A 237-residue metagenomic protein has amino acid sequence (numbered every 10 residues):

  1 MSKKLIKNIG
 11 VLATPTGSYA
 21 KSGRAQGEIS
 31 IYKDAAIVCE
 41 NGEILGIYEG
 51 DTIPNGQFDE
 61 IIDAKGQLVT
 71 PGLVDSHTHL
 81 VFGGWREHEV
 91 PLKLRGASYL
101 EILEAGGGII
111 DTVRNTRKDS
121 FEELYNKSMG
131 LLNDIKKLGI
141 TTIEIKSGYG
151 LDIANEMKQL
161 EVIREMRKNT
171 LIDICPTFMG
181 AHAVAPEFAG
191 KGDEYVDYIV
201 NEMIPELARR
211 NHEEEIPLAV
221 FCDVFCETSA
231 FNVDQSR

Functional and structural regions predicted by a protein language model:
M1-N55: N-terminal metal-binding scaffold of metallo-dependent hydrolase/deaminase domains
L5, D59-D63, P176: Conserved beta-strand scaffold positions in the cores of enzyme catalytic domains, especially in NTP/NDP-utilizing
I9, I37, G42, G66 (+5 more regions): Divalent metal-coordination and catalytic microenvironments
A35, G42-N55, I61-L73, K136 (+1 more regions): Gly/lys/ser-thr-rich phosphate-binding loops in alpha/beta enzymes that coordinate phosphoanhydride or phosphate groups
A64-N126: Metal-associated gating/positioning segment near the N- to mid-region
T112-K127, T141-R237: Metal-coordinating catalytic core of metallo-dependent amide/deamination hydrolases
G130: Glycine-rich phosphate-binding loops of nucleotide-dependent enzymes
I135-K136, R167: Hydrophobic pocket-lining residues that define ligand/cofactor binding sites across diverse proteins
